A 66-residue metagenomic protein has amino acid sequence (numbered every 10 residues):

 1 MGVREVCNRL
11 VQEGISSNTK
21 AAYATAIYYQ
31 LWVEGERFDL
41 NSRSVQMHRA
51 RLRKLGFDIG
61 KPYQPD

Functional and structural regions predicted by a protein language model:
M1-D66: Residue(s) in the substrate-gating loop at a strand-loop-helix junction that position the organic substrate next
